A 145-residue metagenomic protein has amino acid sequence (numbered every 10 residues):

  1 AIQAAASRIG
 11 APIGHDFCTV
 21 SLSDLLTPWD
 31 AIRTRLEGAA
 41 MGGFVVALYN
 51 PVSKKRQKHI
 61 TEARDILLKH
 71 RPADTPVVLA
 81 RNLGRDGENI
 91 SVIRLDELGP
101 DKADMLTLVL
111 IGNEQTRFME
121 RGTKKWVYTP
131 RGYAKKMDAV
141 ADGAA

Functional and structural regions predicted by a protein language model:
A1-G42: Class I SAM-dependent methyltransferase SAM-binding "motif I" and its flanking Rossmann-like core
M41-A145: A contiguous loop/helix-start segment that scaffolds small-molecule binding in enzyme catalytic cores
